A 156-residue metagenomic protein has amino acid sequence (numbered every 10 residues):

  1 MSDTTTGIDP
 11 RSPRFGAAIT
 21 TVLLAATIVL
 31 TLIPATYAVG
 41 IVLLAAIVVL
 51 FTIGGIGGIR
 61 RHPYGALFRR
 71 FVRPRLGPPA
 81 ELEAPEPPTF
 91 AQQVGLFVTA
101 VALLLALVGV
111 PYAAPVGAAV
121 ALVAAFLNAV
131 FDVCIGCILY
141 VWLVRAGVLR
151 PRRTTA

Functional and structural regions predicted by a protein language model:
M1-A156: Membrane-interfacial helix-loop segments of redox and metal-homeostasis proteins, especially TM-loop-TM junctions
